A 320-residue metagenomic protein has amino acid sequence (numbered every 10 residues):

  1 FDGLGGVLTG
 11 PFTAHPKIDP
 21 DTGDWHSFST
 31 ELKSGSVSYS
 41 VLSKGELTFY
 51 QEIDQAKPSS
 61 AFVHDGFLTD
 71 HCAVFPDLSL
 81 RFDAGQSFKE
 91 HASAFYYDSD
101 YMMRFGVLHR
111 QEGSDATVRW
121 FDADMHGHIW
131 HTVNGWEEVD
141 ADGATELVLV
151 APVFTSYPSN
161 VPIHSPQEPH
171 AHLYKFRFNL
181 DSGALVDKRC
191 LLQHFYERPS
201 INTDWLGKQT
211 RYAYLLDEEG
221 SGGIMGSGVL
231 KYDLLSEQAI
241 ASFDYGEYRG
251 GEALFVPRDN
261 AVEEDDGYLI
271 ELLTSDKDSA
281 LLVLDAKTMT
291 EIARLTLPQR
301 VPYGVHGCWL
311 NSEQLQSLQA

Functional and structural regions predicted by a protein language model:
F1-A320: Beta-propeller domains
